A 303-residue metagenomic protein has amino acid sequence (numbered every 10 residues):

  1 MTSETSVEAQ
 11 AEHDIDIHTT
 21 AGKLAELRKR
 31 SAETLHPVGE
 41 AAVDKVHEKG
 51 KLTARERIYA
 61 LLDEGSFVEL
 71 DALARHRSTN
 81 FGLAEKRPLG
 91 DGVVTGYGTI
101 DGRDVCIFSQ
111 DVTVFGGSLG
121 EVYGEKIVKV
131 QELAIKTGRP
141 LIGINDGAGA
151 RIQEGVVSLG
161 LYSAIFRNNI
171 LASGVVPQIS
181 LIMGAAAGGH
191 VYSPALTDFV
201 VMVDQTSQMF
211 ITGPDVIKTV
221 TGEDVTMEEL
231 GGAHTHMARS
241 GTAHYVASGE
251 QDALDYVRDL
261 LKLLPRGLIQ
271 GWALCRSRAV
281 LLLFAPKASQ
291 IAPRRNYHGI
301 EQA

Functional and structural regions predicted by a protein language model:
M1-I179, A185, H190-Y192, L196-V216 (+1 more regions): Terminal-region recognition feature
